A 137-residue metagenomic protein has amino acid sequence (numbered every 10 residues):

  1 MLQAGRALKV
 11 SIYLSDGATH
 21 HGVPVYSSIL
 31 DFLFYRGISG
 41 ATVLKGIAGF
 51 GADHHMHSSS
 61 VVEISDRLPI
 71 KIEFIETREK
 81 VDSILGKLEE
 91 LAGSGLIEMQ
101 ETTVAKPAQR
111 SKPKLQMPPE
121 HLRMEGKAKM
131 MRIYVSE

Functional and structural regions predicted by a protein language model:
M1-E137: Positively charged, small/polar-rich N-terminal and surface patches that mediate targeting and assembly and bind
